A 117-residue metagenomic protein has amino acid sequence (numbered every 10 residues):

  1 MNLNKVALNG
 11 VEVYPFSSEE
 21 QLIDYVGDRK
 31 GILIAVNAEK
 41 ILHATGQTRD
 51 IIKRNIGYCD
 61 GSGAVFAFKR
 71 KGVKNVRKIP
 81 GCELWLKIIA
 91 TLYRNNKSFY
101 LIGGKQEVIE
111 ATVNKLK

Functional and structural regions predicted by a protein language model:
M1-R77, C82: N-terminal nucleotide/polyanion-binding subdomain common to many enzyme families
V65, K69-K117: Conserved beta-alpha
